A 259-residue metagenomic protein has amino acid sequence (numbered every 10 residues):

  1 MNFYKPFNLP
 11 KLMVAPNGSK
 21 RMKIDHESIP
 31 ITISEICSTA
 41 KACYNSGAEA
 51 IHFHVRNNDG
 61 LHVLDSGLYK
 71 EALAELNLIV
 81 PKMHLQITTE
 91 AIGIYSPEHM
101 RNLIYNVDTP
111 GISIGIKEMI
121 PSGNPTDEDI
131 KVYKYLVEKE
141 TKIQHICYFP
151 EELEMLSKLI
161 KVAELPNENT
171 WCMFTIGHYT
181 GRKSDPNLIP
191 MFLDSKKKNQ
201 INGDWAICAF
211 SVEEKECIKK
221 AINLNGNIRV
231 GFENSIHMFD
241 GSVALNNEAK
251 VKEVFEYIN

Functional and structural regions predicted by a protein language model:
N2-S28: N-terminal small/glycine-rich loop or linker at the start of catalytic domains across soluble metabolic enzymes
M13-V14, I33, C37, A50-G60 (+1 more regions): Histidine-centered catalytic micro-motifs
V14, L61-T89, Y133-E138, P190-Q200 (+1 more regions): Alpha-helix-loop-beta-strand connector modules within alpha/beta enzyme cores
S28-S38, G67, V212: Glycine-rich anion/phosphate-binding loops
I33, H62-P125: Active-site beta->alpha loop and helix N-cap motifs at the rims of alpha/beta catalytic domains
N45-A48, T109, N225-G226: A structural motif
E49-A72, I176, I236-D240: Glycine-rich, proline-tolerant flexible connector loops at the mouths of alpha/beta enzymes
G111-G231, V243-A249: Catalytic alpha/beta core domains of metabolic enzymes, predominantly
